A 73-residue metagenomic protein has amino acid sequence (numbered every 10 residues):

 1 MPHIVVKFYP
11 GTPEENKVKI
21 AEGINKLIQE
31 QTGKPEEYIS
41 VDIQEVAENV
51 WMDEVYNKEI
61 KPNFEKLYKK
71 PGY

Functional and structural regions predicted by a protein language model:
P2-Y73: A domain-level signal for the structural core that forms small-molecule/cofactor-binding pockets and catalytic centers
